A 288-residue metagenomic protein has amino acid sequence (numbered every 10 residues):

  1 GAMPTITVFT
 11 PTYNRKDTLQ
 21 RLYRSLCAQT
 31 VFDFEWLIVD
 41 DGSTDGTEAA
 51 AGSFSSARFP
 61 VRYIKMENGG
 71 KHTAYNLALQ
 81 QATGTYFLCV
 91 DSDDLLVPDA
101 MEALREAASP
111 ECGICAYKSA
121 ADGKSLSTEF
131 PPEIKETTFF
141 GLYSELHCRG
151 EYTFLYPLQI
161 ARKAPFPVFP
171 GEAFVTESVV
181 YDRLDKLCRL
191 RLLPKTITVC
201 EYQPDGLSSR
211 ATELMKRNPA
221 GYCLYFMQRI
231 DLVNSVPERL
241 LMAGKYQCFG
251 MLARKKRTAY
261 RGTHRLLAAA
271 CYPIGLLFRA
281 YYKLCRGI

Functional and structural regions predicted by a protein language model:
N14-A28: Short, well-formed alpha-helical segments that are part of the catalytic scaffolds of diverse glycosyltransferases
S25, D40-A49, N68: A conserved acidic beta->alpha catalytic loop
D33-G42, R62-E67: Short beta-strand/loop segment that forms part of the nucleotide-sugar
M66-A82: Glycine-rich, basic loop-to-helix element that forms the pyrophosphate-binding segment of sugar-nucleotide handling
F87: Short aromatic/hydrophobic "clamp" motif used to bind/position activated sugar donors
D99-T128: Conserved donor NDP-sugar-binding/catalytic core segment of glycosyltransferases
A120, K124-S209: Conserved nucleotide-sugar donor-binding catalytic segment
T198-Q203, R210-P237: Catalytic core of nucleotide-sugar-dependent glycosyltransferases
